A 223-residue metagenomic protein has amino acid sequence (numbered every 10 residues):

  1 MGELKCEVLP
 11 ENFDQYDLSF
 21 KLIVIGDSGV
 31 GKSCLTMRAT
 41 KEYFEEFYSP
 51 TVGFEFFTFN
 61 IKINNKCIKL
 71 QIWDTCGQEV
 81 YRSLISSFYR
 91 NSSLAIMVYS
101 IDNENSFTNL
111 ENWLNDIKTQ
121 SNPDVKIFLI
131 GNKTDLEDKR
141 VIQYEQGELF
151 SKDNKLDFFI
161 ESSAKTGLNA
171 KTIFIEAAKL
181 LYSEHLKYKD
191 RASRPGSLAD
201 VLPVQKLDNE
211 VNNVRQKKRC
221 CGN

Functional and structural regions predicted by a protein language model:
M1-G29, S33, I63-C67, P123-N223: Conserved P-loop small GTPase signature centered on TRAFAC-class small GTPases
T40-C67: Switch I (effector-binding) loop of TRAFAC-class P-loop GTPase G-domains
F57, R82-S87: Conserved alpha-helical scaffold flanking the Walker A/P-loop in AAA+ ATPase domains
I61, I72-W73, I96-S100, F128-N132: Conserved beta-strand segments of the P-loop GTPase G domain that flank and frequently precede/overlap
K62-N65, S86-N91, K118-P123: Conserved catalytic network of the ASCE P-loop NTPase/AAA+ motor domain
I68-S83: Switch II (G3) loop of P-loop NTPases
S92-E111, S121-D124, T134-V141: Conserved Switch II/interswitch segment of TRAFAC-class P-loop GTPases
